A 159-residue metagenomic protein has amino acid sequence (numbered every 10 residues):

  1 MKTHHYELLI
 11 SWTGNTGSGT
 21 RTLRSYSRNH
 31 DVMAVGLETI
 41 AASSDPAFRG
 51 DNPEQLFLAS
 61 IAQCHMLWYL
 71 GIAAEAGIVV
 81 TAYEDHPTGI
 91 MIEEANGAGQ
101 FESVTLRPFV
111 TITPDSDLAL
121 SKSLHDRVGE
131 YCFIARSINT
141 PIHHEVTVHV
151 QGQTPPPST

Functional and structural regions predicted by a protein language model:
M1-A59, L67-T159: Extended beta-strand/beta-hairpin segments
